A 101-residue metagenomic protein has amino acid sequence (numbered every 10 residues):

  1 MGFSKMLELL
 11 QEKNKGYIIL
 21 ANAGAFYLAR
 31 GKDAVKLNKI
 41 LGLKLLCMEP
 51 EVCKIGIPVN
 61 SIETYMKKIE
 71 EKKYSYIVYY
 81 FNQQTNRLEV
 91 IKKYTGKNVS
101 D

Functional and structural regions predicted by a protein language model:
M1-D101: Basic, polar low-complexity surface loops/patches
